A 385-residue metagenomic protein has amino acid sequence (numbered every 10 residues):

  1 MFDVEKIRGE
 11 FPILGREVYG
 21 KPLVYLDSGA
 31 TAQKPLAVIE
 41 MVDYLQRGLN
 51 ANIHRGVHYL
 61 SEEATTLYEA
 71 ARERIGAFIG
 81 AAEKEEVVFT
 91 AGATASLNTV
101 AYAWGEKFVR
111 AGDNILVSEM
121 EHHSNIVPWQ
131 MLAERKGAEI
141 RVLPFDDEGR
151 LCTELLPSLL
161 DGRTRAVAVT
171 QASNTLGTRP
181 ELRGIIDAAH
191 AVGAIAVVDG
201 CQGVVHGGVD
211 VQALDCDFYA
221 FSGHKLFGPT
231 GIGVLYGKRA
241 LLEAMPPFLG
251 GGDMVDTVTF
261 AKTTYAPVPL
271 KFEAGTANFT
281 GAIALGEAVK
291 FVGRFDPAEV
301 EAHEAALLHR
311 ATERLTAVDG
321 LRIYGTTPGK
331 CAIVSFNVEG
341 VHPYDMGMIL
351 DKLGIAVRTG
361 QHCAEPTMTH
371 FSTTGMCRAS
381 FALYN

Functional and structural regions predicted by a protein language model:
M1-N385: Pyridoxal 5′-phosphate
